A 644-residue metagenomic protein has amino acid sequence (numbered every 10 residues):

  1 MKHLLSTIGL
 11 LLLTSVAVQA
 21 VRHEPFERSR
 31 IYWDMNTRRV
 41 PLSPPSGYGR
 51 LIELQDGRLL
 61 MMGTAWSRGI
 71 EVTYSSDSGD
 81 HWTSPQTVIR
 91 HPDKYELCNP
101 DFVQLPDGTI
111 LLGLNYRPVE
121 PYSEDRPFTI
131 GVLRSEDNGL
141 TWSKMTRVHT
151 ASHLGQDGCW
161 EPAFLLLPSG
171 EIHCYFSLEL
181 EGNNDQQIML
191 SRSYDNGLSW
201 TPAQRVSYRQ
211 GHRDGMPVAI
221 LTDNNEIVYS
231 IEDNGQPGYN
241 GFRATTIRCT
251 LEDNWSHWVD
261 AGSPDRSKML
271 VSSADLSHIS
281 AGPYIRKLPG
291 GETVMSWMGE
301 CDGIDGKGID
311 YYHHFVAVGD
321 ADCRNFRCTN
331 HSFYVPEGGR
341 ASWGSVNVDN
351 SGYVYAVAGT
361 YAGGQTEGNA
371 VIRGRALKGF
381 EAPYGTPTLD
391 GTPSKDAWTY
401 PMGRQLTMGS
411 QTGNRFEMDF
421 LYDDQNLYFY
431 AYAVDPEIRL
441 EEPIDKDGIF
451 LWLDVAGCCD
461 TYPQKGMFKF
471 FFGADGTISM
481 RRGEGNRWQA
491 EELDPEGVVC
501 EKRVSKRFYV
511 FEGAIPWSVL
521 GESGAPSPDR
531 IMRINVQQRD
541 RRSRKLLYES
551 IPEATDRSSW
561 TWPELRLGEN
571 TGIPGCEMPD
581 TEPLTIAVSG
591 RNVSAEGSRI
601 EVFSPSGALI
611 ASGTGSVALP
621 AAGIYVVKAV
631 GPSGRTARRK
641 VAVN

Functional and structural regions predicted by a protein language model:
M1-S6: Positively charged n-region of N-terminal signal peptides that target proteins for export
L10-Q19: Hydrophobic h-region of N-terminal signal peptides that target proteins for export in Gram-negative bacteria
V21-K378: Asp-box/BNR beta-propeller blade signature and adjacent active/binding-site loops in extracellular glycan-interacting
G63, W297, A431, G590-G597: Aromatic/hydrophobic beta-strand junction motif of beta-rich domains
H81-T83, S143, R327, S543-L547 (+2 more regions): Surface-exposed loop/edge segments in extracytoplasmic proteins
S351, D529-I531, A622-I624: Extracellular Ig-like/FN3 beta-sandwich strand-entry sites
K378-I573: Structural preference for beta-rich elements and adjacent junctions enriched in aromatics
P574-N644: C-terminal outer-membrane/trafficking sorting elements
